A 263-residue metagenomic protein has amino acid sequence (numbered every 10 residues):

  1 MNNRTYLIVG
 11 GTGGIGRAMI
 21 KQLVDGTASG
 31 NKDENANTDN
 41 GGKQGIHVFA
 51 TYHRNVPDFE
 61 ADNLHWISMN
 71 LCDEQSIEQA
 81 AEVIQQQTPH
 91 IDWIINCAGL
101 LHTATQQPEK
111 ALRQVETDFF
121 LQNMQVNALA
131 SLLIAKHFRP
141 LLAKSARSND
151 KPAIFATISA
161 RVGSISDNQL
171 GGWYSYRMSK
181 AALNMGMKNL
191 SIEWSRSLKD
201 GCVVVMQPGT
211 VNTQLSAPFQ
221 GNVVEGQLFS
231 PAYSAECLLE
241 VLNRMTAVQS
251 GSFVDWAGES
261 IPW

Functional and structural regions predicted by a protein language model:
G11-Q22: N-terminal Rossmann NAD(P)H-binding glycine-rich loop of SDR-like oxidoreductase domains
K21, L132, K180-I192, G201 (+1 more regions): Conserved active-site helix of classical SDR/Rossmann-fold NAD(P)-dependent CH-OH oxidoreductases
A28-G30, G42-F59: Conserved glycine-rich Rossmann-like NAD(P)H-binding loop of the short-chain dehydrogenase/reductase
A61-Q75: Rossmann-fold cofactor-recognition segment
L71-P89: Conserved Rossmann-fold cofactor-binding substructure of NAD(P)-dependent oxidoreductases
L100-A104, P108-Q122, A143-S197: Catalytic loop of short-chain dehydrogenase/reductase
T213, A217, G221-W263: C-terminal helical subdomain
